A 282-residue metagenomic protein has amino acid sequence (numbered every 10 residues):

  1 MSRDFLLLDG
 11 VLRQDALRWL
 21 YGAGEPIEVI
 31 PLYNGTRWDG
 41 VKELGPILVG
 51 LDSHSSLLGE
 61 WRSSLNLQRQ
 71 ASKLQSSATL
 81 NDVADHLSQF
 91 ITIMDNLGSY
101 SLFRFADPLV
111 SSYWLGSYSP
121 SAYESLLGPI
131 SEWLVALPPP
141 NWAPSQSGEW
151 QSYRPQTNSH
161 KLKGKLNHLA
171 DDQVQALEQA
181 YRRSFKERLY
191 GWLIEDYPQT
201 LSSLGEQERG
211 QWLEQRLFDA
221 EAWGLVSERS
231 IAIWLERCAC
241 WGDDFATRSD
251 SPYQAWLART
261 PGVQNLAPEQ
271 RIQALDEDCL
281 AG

Functional and structural regions predicted by a protein language model:
M1-E43, L48-S56, L74-N81, S88-L102 (+1 more regions): A contiguous, surface-oriented mixed alpha/beta subdomain in the mid-to-C-terminal portion of proteins that forms
G59: Short acidic, gly/pro-rich beta-turn/loop elements at beta-sheet edges and active-site/ligand-binding grooves
R62-S63, L87: Short amphipathic alpha-helices in soluble, non-transmembrane regions that often serve as interface/regulatory elements
L65-L67: A surface-exposed, charged beta-strand/loop segment in the N-terminal or early-internal portion of soluble proteins
Q70-S72: Non-catalytic terminal regions of proteins
